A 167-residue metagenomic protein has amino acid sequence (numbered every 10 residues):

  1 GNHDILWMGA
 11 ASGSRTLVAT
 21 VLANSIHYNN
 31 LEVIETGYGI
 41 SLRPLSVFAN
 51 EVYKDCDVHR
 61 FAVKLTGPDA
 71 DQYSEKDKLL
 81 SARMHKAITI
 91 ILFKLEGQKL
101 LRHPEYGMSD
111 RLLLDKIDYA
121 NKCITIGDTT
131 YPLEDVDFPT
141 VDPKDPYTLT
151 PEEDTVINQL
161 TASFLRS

Functional and structural regions predicted by a protein language model:
G1-S167: Feature recognizes metal-dependent phosphohydrolase scaffolds
